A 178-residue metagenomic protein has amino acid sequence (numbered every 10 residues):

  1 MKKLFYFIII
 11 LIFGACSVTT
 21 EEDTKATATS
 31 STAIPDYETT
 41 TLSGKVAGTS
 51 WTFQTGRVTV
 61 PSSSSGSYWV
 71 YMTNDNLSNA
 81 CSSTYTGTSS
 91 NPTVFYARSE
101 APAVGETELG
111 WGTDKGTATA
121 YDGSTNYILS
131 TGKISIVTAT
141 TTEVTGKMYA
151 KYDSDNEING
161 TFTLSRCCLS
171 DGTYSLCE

Functional and structural regions predicted by a protein language model:
M1-S17: Sec-dependent bacterial lipoprotein signal peptides
G14-T40, G172-T173, E178: Bacterial Sec-dependent N-terminal signal peptides
C16, W51, C81, C167-C168 (+1 more regions): Disulfide-bonded cysteines in secreted/extracellular proteins and peptides
A33-R57, W111-G123: Tryptophan-anchored aromatic micro-motifs
Q54-S62, T163-C167: A short, sequence-level motif marking secondary-structure junctions
V58-A139: Surface-exposed helix/loop patches within compact recognition domains
T125-Y152, E157-N159: Extended, loop-rich substrate-binding clefts of extracytoplasmic carbohydrate-active enzymes
K147-E178: Edge beta-strand at a domain terminus
